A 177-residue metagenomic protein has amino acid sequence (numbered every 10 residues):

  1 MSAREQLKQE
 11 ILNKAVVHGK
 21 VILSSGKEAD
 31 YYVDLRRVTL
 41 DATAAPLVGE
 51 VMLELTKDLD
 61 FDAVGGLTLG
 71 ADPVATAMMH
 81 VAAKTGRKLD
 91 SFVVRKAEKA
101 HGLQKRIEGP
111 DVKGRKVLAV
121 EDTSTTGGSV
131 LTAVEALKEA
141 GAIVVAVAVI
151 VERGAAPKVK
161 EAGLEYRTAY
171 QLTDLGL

Functional and structural regions predicted by a protein language model:
M1-L59: Active-site-facing substrate-recognition patch
S2-E10, V134-L177: PRPP-dependent phosphoribosyltransferase catalytic core
E50, E54, T76, H80-K84 (+2 more regions): Short, well-ordered alpha-helices that flank and scaffold nucleotide-derived cofactor binding pockets
K57-D62, V112-G114: Short helix-loop-beta connector
D60-G70: Short glycine-rich phosphate-binding loop at a beta-alpha junction
A75-L118, G128-L131: Short, glycine/charge-rich flexible loops or terminal/linker lids adjacent to PRPP-binding catalytic cores
E121: Conserved acidic carboxylate
